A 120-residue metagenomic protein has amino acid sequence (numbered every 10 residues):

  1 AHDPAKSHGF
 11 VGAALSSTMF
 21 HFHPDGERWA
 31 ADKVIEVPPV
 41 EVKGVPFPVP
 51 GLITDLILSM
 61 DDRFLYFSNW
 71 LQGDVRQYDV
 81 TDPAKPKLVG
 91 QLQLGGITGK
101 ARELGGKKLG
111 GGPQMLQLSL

Functional and structural regions predicted by a protein language model:
A1-Q77, D82-P83: Beta-propeller domains
W29-V49, L88-L109: Surface-exposed loop and turn segments in beta-propeller and other repeat-based domains that flank or scaffold
R63-F64, Q91-Q93, M115: Secondary-structure boundary/capping motif
G105-L120: C-terminal structured "cap/appendage" subdomains that terminate the fold
